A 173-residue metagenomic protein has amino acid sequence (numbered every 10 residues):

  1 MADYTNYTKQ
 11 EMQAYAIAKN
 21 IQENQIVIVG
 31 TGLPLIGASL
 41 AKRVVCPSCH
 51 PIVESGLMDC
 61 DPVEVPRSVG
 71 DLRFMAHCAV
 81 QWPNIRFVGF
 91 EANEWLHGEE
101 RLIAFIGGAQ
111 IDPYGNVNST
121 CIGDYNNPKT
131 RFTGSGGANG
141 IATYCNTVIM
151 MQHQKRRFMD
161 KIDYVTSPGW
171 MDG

Functional and structural regions predicted by a protein language model:
M1-Q81: N-terminal active-site beta-alpha-beta segment that forms phosphate/nucleotide-binding and substrate-recognition loops
V65-G173: Conserved phosphate- and dinucleotide-binding cores of soluble alpha/beta proteins, encompassing both enzyme active
